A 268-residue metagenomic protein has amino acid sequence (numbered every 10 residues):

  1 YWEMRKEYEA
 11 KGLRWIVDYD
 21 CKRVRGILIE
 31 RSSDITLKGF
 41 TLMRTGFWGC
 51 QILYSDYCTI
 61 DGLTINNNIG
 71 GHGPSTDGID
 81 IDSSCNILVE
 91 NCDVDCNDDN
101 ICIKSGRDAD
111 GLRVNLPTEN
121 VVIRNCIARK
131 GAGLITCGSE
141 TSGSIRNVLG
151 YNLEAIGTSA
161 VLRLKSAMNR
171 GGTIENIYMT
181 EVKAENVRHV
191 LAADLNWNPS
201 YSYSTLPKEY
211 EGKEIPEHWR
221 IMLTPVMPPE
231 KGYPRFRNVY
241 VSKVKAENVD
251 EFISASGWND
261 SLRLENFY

Functional and structural regions predicted by a protein language model:
Y1-Y268: Extracellular/periplasmic carbohydrate-active domains that bind, remodel, or depolymerize complex polysaccharides
